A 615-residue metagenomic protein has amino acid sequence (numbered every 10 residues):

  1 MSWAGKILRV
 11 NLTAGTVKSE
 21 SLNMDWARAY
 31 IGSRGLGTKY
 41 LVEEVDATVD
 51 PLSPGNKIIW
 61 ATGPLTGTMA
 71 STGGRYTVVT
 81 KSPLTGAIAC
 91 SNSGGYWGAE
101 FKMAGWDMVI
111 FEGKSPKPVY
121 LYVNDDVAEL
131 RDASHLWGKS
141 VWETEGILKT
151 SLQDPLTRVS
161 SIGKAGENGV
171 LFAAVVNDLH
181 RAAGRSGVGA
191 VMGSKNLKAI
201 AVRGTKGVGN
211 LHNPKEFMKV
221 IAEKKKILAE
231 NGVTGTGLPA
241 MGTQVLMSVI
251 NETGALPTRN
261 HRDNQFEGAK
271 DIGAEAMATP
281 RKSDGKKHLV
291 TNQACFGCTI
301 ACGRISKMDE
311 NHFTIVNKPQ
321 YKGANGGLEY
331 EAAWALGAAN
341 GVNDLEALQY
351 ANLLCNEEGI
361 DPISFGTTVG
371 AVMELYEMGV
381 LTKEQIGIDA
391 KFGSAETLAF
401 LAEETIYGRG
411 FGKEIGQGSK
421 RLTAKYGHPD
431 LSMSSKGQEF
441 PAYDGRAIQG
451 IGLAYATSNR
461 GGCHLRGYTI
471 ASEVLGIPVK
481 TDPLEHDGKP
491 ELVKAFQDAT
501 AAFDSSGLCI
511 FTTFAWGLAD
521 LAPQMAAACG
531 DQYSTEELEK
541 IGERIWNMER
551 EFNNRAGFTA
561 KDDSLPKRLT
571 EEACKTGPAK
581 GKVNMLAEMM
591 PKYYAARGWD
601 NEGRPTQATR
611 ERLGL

Functional and structural regions predicted by a protein language model:
M1-G189, S194-G235, M247-A274, R281: Protein-protein interaction/assembly regions in multi-subunit complexes
K149, L156-S160, K164-S186, M192-L615: Extended C-terminal regions of large enzymes
